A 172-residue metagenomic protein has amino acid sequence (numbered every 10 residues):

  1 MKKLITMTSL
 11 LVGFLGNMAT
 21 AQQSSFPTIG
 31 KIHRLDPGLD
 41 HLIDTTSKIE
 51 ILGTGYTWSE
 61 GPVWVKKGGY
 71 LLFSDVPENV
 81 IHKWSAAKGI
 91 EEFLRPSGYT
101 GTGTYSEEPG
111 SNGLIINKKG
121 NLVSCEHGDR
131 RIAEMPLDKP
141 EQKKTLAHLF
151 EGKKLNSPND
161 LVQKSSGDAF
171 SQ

Functional and structural regions predicted by a protein language model:
M1-L4: Positively charged n-region of N-terminal signal peptides that target proteins for export
M7-G16: Bacterial N-terminal signal peptides
N17-A21: Sec/Tat signal peptide C-region and signal peptidase I cleavage site
Q22-Q172: Sequence-structural signature of mature extracellular/luminal beta-sheet repeat domains, prominently beta-propellers
